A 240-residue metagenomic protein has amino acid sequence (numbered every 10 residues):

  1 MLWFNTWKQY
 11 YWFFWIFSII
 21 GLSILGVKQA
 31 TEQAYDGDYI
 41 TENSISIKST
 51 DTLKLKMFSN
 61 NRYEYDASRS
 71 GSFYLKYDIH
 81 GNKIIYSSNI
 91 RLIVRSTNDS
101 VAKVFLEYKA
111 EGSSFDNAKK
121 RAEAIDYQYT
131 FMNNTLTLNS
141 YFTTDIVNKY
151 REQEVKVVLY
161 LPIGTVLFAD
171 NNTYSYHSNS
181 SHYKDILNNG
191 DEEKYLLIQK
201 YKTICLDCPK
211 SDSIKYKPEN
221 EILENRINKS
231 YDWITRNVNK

Functional and structural regions predicted by a protein language model:
M1-S18: Cytosolic-side transmembrane helix boundary signature
G21-S46: Hydrophobic alpha-helical transmembrane segments in integral membrane proteins
I40-K240: Extracytosolic and intramembrane catalytic regions of membrane-associated proteins in envelope/secretory systems
